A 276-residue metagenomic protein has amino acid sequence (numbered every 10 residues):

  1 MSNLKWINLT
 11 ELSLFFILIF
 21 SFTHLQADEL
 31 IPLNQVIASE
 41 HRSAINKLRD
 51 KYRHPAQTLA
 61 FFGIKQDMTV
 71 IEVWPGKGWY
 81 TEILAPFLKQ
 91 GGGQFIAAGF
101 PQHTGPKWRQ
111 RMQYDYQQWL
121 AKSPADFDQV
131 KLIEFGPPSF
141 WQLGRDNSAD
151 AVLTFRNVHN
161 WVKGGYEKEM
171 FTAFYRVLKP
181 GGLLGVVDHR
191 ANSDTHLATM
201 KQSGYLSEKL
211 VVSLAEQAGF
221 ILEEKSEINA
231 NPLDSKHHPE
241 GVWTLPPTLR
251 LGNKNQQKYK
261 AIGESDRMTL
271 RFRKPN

Functional and structural regions predicted by a protein language model:
L33-F61, K65: Class I SAM-dependent methyltransferase Rossmann-like catalytic core, especially the SAM/SAH-binding loop
D67-G76: Conserved class I S-adenosyl-L-methionine
K89, W161-V162, L178-K179: Helix-to-beta-strand junctions that scaffold the AdoMet/dcAdoMet cofactor pocket in Class I SAM-dependent enzymes
R109-F140: S-adenosyl-L-methionine
Q142-V152: A short acidic, Gly/Pro-enriched loop at the edge of an enzyme's catalytic core that lines a small-molecule cofactor
E167-P180: A short glycine-rich, Lys/Arg-flanked "PGG" loop and its adjoining helix->strand segment in the class I
G181-H189: Conserved beta-strand signature within the Rossmann-like core of class I S-adenosyl-L-methionine
Y259-N276: C-terminal lobe and adjacent flexible extensions of AdoMet/dcAdoMet transferase-like proteins
